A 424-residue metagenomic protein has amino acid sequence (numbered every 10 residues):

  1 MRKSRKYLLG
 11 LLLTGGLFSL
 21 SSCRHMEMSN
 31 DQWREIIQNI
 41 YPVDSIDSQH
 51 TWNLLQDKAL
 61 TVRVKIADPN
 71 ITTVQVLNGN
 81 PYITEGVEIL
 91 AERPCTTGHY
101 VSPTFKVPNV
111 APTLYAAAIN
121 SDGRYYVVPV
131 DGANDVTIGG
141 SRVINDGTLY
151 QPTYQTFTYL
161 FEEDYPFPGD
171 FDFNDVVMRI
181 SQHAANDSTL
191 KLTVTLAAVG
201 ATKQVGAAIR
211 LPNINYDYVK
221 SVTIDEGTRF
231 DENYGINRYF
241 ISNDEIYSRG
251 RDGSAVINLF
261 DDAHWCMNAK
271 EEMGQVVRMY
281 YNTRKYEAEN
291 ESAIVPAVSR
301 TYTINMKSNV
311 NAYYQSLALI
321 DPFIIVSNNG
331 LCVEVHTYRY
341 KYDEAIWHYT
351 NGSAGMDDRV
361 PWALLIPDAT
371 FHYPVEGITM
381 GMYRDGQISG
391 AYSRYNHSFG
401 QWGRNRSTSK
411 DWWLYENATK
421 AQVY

Functional and structural regions predicted by a protein language model:
M1-S21: Sec-dependent bacterial lipoprotein signal peptides
F18-I46: Bacterial Sec-dependent N-terminal signal peptides
S48-H50, T61-N70, P168: Structural motif
L55-K58, I66-E88, F173, Q204-G206: Short, ordered, surface-exposed loop/turn motifs in non-cytosolic proteins
Q56-K58, S188-L192: Structural beta-strand segments of beta-rich domains
P94-Y115, N120, V128-G132, T137-I144: Short Pro-Gly-centered beta-turn/loop motif in secreted/extracellular proteins
I209-D244: Solvent-exposed beta-hairpin/edge-strand motifs
D252-Y424: A eukaryote-biased signal for long
